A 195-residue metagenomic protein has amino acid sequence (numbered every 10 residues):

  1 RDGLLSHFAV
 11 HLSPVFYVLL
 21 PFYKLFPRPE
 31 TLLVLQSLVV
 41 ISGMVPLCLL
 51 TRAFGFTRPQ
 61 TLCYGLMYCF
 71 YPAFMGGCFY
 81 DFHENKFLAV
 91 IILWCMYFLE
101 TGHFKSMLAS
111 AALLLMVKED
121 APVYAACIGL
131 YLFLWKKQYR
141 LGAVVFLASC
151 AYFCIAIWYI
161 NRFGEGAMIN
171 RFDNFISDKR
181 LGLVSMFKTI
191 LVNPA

Functional and structural regions predicted by a protein language model:
G3-R28, T189, N193: Short hydrophobic/aromatic helix or loop-helix immediately within or flanking a transmembrane segment in polytopic
H7-F8, L19-L20, L32-V39, Y64 (+4 more regions): Alpha-helical transmembrane segments of multi-pass integral membrane proteins
L25-F26, L38, F54, F70-F74 (+6 more regions): Transmembrane helix irregularities
R28-T31, F54-L62, T101-M107, K137-L141: Membrane-helix interface segments
E30-F56, W94: Transmembrane-helix motifs of polytopic, lipid-linked glycan transferases
P46-L50, L66-C78, K86-A111, G129: Specific aromatic-rich, kink-prone transmembrane helix
S106-M116, D120-L134, L141-A148: Transmembrane-embedded, aromatic-rich helix segments that form part of the hydrophobic channel/pocket engaging
Q138-A195: Membrane-lumen/periplasm interface segments of specific transmembrane helices in polyprenyl phosphate-linked
